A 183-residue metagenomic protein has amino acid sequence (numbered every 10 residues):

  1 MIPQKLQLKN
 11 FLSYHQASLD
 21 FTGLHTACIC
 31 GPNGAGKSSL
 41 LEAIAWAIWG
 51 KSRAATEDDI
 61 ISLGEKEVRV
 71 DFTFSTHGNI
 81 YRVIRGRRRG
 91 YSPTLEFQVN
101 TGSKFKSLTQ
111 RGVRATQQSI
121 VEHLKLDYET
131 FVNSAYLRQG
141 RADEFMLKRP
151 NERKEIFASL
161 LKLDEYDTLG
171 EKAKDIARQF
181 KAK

Functional and structural regions predicted by a protein language model:
M1-Q110, Q118, Y128: Extreme N-terminal "head/tail" segments of very large remodeling/mechanoenzyme assemblies
C28-C30, W46, S103-F105, Y128-K183: Extended, Lys/Glu-rich alpha-helical coiled-coil stalks
F72-T76, R114-R141: Flexible, charged interface-and-hinge segments in very large macromolecular machines that mediate substrate binding
